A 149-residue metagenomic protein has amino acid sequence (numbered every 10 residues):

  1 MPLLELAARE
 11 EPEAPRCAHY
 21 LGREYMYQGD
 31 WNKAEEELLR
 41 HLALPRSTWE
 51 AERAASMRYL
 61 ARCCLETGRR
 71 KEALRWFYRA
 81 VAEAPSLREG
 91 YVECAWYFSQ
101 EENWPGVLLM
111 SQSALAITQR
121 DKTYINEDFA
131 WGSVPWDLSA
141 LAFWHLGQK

Functional and structural regions predicted by a protein language model:
M1-E36: Catalytic-site signature of metal-activated, phosphate-bearing donor transferases, centered on the GT-A/GT-A-like
Y25, C64, F98, A142-F143: Residue at a conserved register position within TPR or TPR-like alpha-solenoid repeats
